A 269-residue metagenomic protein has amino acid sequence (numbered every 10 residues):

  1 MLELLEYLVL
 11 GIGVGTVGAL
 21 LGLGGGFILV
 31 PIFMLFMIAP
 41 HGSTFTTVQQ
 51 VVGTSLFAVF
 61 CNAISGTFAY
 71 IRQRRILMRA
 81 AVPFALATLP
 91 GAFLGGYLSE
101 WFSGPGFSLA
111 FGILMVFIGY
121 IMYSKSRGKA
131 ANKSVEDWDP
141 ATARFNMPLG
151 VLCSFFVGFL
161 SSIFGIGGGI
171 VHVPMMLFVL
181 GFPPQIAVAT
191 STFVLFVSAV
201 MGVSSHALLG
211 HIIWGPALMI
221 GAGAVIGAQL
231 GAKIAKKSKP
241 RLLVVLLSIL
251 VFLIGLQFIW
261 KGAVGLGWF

Functional and structural regions predicted by a protein language model:
M1-L20, I28, M34-Q49, S65-L160 (+3 more regions): Juxtamembrane transmembrane-helix boundary motif
G22-I32, G165-M175: Transmembrane helix boundary and interhelical junction motifs in multipass membrane proteins
F45-V52, V188, T192: Small-residue hotspots at the loop-to-helix junctions and early N-terminal turns of transmembrane alpha-helices
S55-V59, S191-L195, P216-G221: Short hydrophobic/aromatic, small-residue-rich stretches within specific transmembrane helices of secondary active
A143, I166-G167, S191: A short glycine-/small-residue-rich loop at the edge of a beta-strand within enzyme catalytic domains
M175-V188, F193: Transmembrane helical segments that form the transport core of multi-pass membrane transport proteins
L195-M201: Transmembrane helix-bundle signature of multi-pass secondary active exporters and lipid flippases
